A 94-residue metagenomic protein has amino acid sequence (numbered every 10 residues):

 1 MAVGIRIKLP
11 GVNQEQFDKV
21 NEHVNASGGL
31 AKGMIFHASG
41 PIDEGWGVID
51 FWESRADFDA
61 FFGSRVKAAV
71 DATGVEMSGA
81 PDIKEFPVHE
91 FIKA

Functional and structural regions predicted by a protein language model:
M1-I49, E53-K67, V75-A94: Short S/T/G/P-rich N-terminal loop/turn motif that feeds into the first structured element of a domain
D71: Short, aromatic/basic amphipathic alpha-helical patches
